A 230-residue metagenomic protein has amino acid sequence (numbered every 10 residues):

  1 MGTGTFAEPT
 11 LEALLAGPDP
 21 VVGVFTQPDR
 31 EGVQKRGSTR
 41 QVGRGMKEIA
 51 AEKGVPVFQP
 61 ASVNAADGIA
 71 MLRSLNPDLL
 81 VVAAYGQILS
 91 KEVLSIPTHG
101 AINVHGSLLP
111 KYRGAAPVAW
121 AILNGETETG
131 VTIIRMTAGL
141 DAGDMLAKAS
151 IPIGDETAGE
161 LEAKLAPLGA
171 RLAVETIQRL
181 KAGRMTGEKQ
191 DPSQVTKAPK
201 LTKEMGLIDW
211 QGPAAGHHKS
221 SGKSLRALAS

Functional and structural regions predicted by a protein language model:
M1-L228: One-carbon transfer enzymes
